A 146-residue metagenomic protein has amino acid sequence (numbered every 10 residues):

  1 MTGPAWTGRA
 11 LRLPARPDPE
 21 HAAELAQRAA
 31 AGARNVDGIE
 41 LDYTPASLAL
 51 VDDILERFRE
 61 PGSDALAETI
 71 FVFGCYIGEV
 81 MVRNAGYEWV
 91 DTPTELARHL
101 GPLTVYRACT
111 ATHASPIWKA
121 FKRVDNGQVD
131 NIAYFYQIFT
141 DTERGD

Functional and structural regions predicted by a protein language model:
M1-A67: N-terminal low-complexity, intrinsically disordered segments
A22, S47-V51, I70-G78, I117 (+1 more regions): Short runs of predominantly hydrophobic/aromatic residues within well-ordered alpha helices that form helix-helix
R59, S63-A108: Amphipathic, interaction-prone secondary-structure segments
L103-D146: A recognition module on extended beta-rich or small alphabeta surfaces enriched in W/G with H and D/E
